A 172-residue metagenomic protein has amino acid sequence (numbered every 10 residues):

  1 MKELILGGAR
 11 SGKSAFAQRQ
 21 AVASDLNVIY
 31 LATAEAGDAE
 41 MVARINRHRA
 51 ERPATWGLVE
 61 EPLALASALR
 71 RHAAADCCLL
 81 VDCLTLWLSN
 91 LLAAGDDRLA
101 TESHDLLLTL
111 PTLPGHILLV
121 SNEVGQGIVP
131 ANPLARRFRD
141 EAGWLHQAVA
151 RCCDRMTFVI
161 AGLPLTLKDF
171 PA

Functional and structural regions predicted by a protein language model:
K2-H72: Conserved P-loop
L4, L80, L118-V120: Structural motif
G12, A36-A43, A75, L79 (+5 more regions): Residues at secondary-structure transition points
A17, H48, L80, N122 (+1 more regions): Residue-level signal for inorganic ion chemistry
L26-I29, C77, H116, R155: Residues at the starts of beta-strands that form the adenosine-phosphate
A54-E102: Helix-adjacent hinge/juxtasegments
L63, L86-A172: Replace "adjacent to P-loop NTPase cores in ATP/GTP-dependent enzymes" with "adjacent to NTP-binding cores
